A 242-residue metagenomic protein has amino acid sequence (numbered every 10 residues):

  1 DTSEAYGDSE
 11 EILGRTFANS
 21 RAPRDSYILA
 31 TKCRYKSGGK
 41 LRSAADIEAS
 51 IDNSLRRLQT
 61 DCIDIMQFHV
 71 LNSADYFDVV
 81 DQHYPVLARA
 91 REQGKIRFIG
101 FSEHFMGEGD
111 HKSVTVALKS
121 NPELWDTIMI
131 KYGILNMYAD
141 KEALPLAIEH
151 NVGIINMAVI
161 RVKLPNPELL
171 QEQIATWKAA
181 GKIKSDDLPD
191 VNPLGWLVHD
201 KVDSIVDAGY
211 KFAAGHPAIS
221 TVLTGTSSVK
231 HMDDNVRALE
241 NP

Functional and structural regions predicted by a protein language model:
D1-I28, V86: N-terminal binding-site loop/beta-alpha segment at the start of enzyme catalytic domains that lines or forms
L13, V114-A117, M232-N235: Hydrophobic packing residues within well-ordered alpha-helices of enzyme cores
F17, N121-L124, K141-P242: Structured C-terminal cap/extension of enzyme domains
S20, Q93, H216: Acidic-histidine catalytic/liganding microenvironments
R24-Y27, R97, N151-G153, N241: Short acidic, glycine/proline-enriched helix-loop-strand junctions
L29-T31, F101, N156, T224: Structural beta-sheet core signal
Y35, G39-E142, I148-I155: Glycine/proline-rich, positively charged, aromatic-decorated active-site loop/lid region on the catalytic face
